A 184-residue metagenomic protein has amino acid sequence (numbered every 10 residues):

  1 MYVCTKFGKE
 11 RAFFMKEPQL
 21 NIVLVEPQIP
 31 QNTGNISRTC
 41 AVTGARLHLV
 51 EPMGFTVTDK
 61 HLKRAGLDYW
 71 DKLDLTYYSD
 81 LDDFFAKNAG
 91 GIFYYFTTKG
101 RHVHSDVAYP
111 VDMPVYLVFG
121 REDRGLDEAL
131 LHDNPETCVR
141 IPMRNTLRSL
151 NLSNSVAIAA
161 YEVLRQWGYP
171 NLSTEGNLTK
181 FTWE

Functional and structural regions predicted by a protein language model:
M1-E184: Post-transcriptional modification and biogenesis factors for structured RNAs of the translation apparatus
